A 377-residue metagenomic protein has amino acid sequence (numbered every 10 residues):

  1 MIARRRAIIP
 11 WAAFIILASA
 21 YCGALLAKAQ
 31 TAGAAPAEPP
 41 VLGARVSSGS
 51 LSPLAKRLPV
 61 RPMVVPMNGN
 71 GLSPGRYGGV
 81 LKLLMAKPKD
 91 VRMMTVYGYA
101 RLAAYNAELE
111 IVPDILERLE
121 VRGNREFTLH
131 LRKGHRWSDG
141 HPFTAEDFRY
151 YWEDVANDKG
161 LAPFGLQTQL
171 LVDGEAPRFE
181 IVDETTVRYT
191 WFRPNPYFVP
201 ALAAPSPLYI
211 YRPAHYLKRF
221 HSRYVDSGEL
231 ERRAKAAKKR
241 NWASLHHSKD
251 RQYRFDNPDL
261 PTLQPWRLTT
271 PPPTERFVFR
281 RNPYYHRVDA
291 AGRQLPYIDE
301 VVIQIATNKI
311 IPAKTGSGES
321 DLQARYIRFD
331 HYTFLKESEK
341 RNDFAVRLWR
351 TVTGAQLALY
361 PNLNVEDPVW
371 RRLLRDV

Functional and structural regions predicted by a protein language model:
M1-A7: N-terminal secretory signal peptides that target proteins for export/translocation
A7, Q30-T31, A35, P40 (+9 more regions): Extracytoplasmic/periplasmic ligand-capture domains
W11-A24: Bacterial N-terminal signal peptides
L25-A27, A32, G49: Cleavable N-terminal signal peptides
E38, A44-G123: N-terminal lobe/hinge region of extracytoplasmic solute-binding protein
S47, P53, L72, H215-K218 (+2 more regions): Flexible loop/hinge segments at secondary-structure junctions
G98, L230-P261: Edge beta-strand plus adjacent loop/short-helix module at the start of the mature soluble/periplasmic domain
T168-L245: Surface-exposed binding/hinge segments that line and control ligand-binding clefts or catalytic entry sites
